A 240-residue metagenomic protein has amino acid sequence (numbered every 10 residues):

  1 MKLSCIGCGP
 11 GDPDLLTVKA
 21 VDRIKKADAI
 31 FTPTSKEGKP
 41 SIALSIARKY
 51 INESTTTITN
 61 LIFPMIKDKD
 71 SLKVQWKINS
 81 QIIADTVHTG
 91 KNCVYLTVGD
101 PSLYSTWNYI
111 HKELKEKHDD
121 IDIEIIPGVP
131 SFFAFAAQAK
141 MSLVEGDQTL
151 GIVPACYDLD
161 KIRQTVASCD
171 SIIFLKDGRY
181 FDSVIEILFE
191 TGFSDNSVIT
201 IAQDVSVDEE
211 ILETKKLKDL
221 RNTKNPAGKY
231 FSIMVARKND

Functional and structural regions predicted by a protein language model:
M1-P13, V18-A20, K25-D122, L212 (+1 more regions): Class I S-adenosyl-L-methionine
L3, V166-D240: A contiguous loop/helix-start segment that scaffolds small-molecule binding in enzyme catalytic cores
D22-R23, V87, Y95, S142-G146 (+3 more regions): Solvent-exposed alpha-helices and their adjacent loops that cap or buttress functional pockets in soluble metabolic
T32, N60, Y95-T97, I125-G128 (+3 more regions): General beta-strand structural signal in soluble alpha/beta enzymes
E37-P40, P130-F133, F181-D182, V207-E209: Short gly/pro/ser/thr-enriched loop/turn and capping motifs at secondary-structure boundaries
S71-S80, A139-M141, T165-S168, L212-L220: Short, surface-exposed amphipathic charged segments that create phosphate/polyanion-binding patches used for binding
W76-D85, S142-P154, K218-S232: A polyampholytic, Gly/Pro-enriched intrinsically disordered region
S102-S168: Class I SAM-dependent methyltransferase SAM-binding "motif I" and its flanking Rossmann-like core
